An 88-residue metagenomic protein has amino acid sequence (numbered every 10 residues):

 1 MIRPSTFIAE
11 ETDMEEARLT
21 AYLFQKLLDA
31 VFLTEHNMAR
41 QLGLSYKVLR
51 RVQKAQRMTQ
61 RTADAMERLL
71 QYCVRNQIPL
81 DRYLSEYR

Functional and structural regions predicted by a protein language model:
I2-V31: A short, Lys/Arg-rich alpha-helix, primarily the initiator
R3-E10, R51, Q77-R88: Short, charged recognition helix plus adjacent turn of helix-turn-helix-like nucleic-acid-binding domains
Q25, H36, R50: Residues within the helices of the helix-turn-helix
D29, G43, K54, Q71: Residue-level detection of the helix-turn-helix DNA-binding "recognition helix"
N37-L42: Short alpha-helical "recognition helix" segments of helix-turn-helix
L44-M58: Recognition helix of helix-turn-helix/homeodomain-like DNA-binding domains that insert into the DNA major groove
R61-P79: DNA major-groove recognition helix of helix-turn-helix/homeodomain DNA-binding modules
